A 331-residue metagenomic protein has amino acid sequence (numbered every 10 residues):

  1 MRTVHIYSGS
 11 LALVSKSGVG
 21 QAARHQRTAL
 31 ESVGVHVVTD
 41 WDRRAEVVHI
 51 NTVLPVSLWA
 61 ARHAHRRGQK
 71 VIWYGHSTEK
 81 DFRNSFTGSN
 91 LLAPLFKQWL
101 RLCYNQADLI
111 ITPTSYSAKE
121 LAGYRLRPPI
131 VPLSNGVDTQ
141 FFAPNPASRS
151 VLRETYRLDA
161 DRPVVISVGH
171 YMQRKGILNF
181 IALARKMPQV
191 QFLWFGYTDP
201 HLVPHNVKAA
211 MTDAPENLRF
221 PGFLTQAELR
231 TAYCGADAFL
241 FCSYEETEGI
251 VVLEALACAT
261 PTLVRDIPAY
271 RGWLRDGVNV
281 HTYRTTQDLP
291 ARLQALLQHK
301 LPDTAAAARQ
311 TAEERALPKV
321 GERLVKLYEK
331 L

Functional and structural regions predicted by a protein language model:
R66, L92-I110: Membrane-proximal helix-turn-helix segments that form the acceptor-binding/catalytic region of lipid-linked
Y104, F223-L224, T231-A236: Short alpha-helical donor nucleotide-sugar binding micro-motif in glycosyltransferases
D159-K175, I181-R185, L193: Conserved donor-binding/catalytic core segment of Leloir-type glycosyltransferases
V168, Q191-N206: Glycosyltransferase donor-sugar binding loop
H205-A227: Nucleotide-activated donor-binding/catalytic signature segment of Leloir-type glycosyltransferases, i.e., the conserved
Y244: Aromatic "clamp/platform" in nucleotide-sugar-dependent glycosyltransferases that forms part of the donor/acceptor
P261-V264: Short hydrophobic beta-strand element within catalytic cores of glycosyltransferases and related nucleotide-activated
D276-Q287, Q294-L301: Conserved acidic donor-binding segment of nucleotide-sugar-dependent glycosyltransferases
